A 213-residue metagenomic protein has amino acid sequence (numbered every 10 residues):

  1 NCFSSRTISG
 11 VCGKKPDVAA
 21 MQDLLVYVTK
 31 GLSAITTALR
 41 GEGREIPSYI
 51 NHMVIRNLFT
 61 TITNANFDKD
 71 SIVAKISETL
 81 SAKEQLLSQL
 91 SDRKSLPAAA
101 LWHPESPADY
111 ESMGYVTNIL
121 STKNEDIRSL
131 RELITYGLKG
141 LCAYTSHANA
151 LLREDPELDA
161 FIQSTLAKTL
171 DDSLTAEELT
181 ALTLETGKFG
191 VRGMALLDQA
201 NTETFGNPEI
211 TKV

Functional and structural regions predicted by a protein language model:
N1-V213: Metallocofactor- and cofactor-centric catalytic cores in central/energy metabolism, strongly enriched
